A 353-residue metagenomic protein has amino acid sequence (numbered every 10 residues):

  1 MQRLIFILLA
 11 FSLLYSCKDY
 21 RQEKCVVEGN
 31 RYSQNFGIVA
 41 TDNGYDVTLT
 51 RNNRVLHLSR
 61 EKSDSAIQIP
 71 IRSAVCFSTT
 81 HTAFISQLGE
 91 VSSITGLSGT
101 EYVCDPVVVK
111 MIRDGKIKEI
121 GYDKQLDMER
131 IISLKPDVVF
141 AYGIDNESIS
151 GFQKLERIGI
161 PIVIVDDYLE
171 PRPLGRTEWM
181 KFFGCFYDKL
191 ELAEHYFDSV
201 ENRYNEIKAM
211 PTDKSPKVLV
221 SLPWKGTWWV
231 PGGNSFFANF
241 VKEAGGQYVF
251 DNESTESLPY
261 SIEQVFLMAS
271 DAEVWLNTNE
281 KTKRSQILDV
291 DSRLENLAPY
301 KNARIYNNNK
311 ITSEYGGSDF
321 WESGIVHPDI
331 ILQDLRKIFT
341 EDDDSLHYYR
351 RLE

Functional and structural regions predicted by a protein language model:
M1-E23, L335: Bacterial Sec-dependent N-terminal signal peptides
C17-T82, E191-L219, S285, I338 (+1 more regions): Bacterial Sec-exported substrate-binding components of ABC uptake systems
T50-N53, H57, A66-I132, V138-I144 (+1 more regions): A short, structured surface patch at a secondary-structure boundary
P70-S73, F84, K116-Y122, V138-Y142 (+5 more regions): Second-shell loop/turn segments in exported
A74, T80-A83, T100-V103, L126 (+7 more regions): Solvent-exposed loop/turn segments at secondary-structure junctions within structured extracellular/periplasmic domains
L97-V107, E147-S150, V165-K181, S215-N239: Extracytoplasmic ligand-binding site segments that recognize negatively charged/polar headgroups
E170-H195, N277-E353: Structured C-terminal subdomain patch of bacterial secreted/periplasmic proteins
R203, I207-L288: Flexible, glycine-rich surface segments
